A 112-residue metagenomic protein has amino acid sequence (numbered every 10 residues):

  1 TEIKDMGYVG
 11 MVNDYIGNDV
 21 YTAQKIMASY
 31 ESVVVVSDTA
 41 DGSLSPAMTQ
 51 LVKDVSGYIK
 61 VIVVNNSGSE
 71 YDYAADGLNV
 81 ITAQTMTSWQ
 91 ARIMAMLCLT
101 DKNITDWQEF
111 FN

Functional and structural regions predicted by a protein language model:
T1-N112: Active-site catalytic microenvironments in core metabolic enzymes, especially phosphate/sugar-handling
